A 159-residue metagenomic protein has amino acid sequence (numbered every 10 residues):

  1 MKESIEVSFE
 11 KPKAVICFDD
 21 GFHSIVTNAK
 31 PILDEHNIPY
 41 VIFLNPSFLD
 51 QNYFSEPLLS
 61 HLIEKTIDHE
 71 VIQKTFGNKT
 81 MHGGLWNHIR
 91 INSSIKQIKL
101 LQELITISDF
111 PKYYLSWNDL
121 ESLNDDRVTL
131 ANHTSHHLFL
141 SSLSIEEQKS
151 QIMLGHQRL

Functional and structural regions predicted by a protein language model:
M1-L159: Catalytic alpha-helical scaffold of carbohydrate-active enzymes acting on polysaccharides/glycoconjugates
